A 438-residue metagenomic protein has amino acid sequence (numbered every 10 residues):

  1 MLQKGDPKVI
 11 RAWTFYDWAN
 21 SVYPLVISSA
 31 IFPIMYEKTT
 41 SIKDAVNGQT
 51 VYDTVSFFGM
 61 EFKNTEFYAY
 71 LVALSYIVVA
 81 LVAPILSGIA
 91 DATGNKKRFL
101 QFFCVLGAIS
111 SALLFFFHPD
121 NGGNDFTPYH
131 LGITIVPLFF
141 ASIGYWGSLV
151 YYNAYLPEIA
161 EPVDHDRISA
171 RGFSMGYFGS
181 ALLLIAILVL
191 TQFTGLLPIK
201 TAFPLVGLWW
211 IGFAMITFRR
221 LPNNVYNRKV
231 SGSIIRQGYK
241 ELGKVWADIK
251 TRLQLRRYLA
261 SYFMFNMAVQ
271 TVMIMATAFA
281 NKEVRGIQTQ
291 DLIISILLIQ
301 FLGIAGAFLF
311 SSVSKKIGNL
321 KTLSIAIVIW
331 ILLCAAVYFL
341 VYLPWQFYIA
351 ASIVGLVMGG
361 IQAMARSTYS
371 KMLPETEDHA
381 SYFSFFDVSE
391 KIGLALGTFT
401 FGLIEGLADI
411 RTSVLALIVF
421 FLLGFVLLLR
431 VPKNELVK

Functional and structural regions predicted by a protein language model:
M1-I10, N224-A260: Juxtamembrane intracellular "pre-TM" segments in multi-pass secondary transporters
I10, F116-F117, W209-R220, L396 (+1 more regions): Multi-pass alpha-helical transporter architecture, strongest for 12-TM Major Facilitator/SLC carriers used
L25-K63, I274-L292: Short amphipathic helix-loop junctions that connect adjacent transmembrane helices in Major Facilitator Superfamily/SLC
L81-N95, A305-N319, E405: Helix-to-loop junctions at the C-terminal end of transmembrane segments in multipass secondary transporters
R98-L113, K321-A336: Structural signature of the two symmetry-related core transmembrane helices
F115-V136, Y338-A350: Helix-loop junctions at membrane interfaces in 12-TM secondary transporters
R167-L188, D387-G397: Glycine-rich segments within core transmembrane alpha-helices of 12-TM secondary carriers
V189-L208, L403-F421: A membrane-interface helix-boundary motif in multi-pass transporters
